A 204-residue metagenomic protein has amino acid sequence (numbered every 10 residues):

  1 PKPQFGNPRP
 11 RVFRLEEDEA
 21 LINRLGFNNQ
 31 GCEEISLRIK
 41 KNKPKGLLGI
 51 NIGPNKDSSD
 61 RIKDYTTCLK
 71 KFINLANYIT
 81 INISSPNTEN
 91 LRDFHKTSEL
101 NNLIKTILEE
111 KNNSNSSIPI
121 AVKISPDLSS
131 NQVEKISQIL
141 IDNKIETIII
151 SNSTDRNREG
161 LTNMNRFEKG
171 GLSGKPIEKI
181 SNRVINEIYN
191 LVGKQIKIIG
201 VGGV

Functional and structural regions predicted by a protein language model:
P1, G53-D57, S84-P86, K123-D127 (+2 more regions): Active-site beta-loop-alpha junctions enriched in small/polar residues
P1-N7, I73-S84, E146-T154: Non-cysteine beta-strand/loop elements that form the S-adenosyl-L-methionine
Q4-L47: A gly/proline- and charged-residue-enriched helix-loop-helix capping module
I35, I50, I81-N82, K123 (+2 more regions): Conserved, mostly hydrophobic/aromatic
P44-I52, N113-L128, N190-G200: Short beta-strand/loop segments at the ligand-binding rim of alpha/beta enzyme cores
P54-T66, D93-H95, E99, A121-I141: Active-site glycine- and acidic-residue-rich loops that bind and position anionic ligands or nucleotide-like cofactors
D64-N113, S125-P126: Metal-dependent enolase-superfamily TIM-barrel catalytic cores that perform enediolate-based chemistry
P86-E99, V133, S137-K194: Glycine/Thr-rich beta-alpha phosphate-binding loop at enzyme active sites
